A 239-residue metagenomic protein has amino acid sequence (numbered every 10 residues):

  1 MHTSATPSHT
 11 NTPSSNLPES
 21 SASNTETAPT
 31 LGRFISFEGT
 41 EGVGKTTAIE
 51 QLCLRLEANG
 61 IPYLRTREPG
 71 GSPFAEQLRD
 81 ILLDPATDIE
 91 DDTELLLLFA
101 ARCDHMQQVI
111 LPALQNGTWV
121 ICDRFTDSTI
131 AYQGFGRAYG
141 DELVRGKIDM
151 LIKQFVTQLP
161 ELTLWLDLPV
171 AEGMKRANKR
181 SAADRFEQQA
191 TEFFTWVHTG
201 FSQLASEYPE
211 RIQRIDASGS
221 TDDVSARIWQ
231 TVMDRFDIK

Functional and structural regions predicted by a protein language model:
H2-A28, Q51-C53, A171-K239: NTP-dependent small-molecule kinase module
T30-F34: Pre-Walker A (Motif I) flank of P-loop NTPase domains
F37: Hydrophobic anchor at the beta1->P-loop junction of P-loop NTPases
G42: Walker A (P-loop) phosphate-binding loop of P-loop NTPases
K45: Conserved lysine of the Walker
A48: Hydrophobic positions on the alpha1 helix immediately C-terminal to the Walker A/P-loop
N59-V156: ATP-dependent small-molecule kinase phosphotransfer cores that center on conserved nucleotide phosphate-binding segments
D127-T199: A glycine- and Lys/Arg-enriched "phosphate-lid" helix/loop adjacent to the NTP-binding pocket of small-molecule kinases
